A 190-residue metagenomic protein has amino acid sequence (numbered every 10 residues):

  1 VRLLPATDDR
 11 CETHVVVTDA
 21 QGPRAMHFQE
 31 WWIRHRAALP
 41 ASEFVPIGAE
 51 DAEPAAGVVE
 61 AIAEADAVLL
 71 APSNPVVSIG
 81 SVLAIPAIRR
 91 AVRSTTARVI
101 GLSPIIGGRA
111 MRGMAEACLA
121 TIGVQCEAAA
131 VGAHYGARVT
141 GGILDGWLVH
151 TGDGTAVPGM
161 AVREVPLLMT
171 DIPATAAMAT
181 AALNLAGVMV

Functional and structural regions predicted by a protein language model:
V1-P46: Electropositive, gly/pro-rich neighborhoods at or near active sites that engage anionic ligands
S42-I62: Active-site glycine-rich loop that binds ribose-phosphate moieties when present
G48-D51, N74-I85: Active-site glycine- and acidic-residue-rich loops that bind and position anionic ligands or nucleotide-like cofactors
A65: An anion/phosphate-binding loop that grips the pyrophosphate of nucleotide cofactors and donors
L69-A71, I100-L102, L148: Structural motif
S73-V77, I105, D153: Short glycine-rich anion-binding loops that position phosphate/pyrophosphate groups of nucleotides and phosphorylated
L83-I122: Redox- and metal-dependent alpha/beta enzyme cores, enriched for Fe-S-associated oxidoreductases and cofactor-handling
R112-V190: C-terminal functional extensions of proteins
